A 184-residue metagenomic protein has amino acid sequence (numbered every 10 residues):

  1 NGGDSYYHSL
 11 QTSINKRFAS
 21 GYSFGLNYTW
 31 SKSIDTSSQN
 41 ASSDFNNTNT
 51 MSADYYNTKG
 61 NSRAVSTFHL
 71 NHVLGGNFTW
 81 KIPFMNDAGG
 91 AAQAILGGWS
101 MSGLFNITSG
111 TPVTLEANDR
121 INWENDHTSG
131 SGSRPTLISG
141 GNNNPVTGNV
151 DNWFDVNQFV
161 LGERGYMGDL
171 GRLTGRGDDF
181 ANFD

Functional and structural regions predicted by a protein language model:
N1-D184: Short, solvent-exposed micro-motifs at the edges of structured domains
